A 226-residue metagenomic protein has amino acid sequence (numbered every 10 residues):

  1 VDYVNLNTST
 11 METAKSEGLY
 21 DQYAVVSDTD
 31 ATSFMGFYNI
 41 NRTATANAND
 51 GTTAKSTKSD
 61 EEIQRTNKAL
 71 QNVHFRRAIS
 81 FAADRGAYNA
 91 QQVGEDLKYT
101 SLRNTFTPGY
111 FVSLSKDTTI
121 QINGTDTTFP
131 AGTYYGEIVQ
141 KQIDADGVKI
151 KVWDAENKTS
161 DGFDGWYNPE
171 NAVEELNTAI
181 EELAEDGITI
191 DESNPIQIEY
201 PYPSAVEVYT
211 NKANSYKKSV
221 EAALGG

Functional and structural regions predicted by a protein language model:
V1-T57, G86, A90-V93: Extracellular/periplasmic solute-recognition and catalytic clefts
Y3-V4, E221-G226: Short, well-structured beta-strand/strand-turn elements
D60-E61: Export/targeting segments at the very N-terminus of extracytoplasmic proteins
R65: Short basic (Lys/Arg) and small-residue
A69-A223: Append "and occasionally in soluble cytosolic enzymes with long acidic Gly/Pro-rich linkers
